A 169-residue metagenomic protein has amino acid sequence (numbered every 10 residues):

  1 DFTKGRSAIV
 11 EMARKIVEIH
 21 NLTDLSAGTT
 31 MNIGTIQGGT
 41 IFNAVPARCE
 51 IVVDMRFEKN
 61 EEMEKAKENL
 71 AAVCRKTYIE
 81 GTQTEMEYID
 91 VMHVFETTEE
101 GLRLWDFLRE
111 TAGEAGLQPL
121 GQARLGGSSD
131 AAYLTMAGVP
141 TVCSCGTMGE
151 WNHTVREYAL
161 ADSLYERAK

Functional and structural regions predicted by a protein language model:
D1-K169: Metal-dependent amide/peptide-bond hydrolase catalytic core, centered on the "pita-bread" metallohydrolase fold
